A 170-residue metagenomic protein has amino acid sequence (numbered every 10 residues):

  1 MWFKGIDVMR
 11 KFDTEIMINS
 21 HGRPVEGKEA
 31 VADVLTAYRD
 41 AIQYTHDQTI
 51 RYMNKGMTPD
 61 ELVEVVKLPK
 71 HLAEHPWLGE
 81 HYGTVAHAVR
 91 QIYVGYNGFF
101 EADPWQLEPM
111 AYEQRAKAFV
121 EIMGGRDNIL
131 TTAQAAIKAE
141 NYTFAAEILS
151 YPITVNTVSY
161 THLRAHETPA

Functional and structural regions predicted by a protein language model:
W2-E61, V65-F100: Divalent-metal (often Zn2+) His-rich catalytic cores of metallo-beta-lactamase-fold enzymes
E29-V31, G98-E121, F144-I148: Repeat-mediated protein-protein interaction surfaces in helical alpha-solenoids
E64-V65, E147-Y151, L163-R164: Composition- and surface-driven signal marking solvent-exposed, interaction-prone regions in large proteins
F119-Y151: Alpha-helical segment of the N-proximal tetratricopeptide repeat
H162-A170: Single conserved hydrophobic/aromatic residue that forms the stacking wall/gate of nucleotide- or nucleobase-binding
